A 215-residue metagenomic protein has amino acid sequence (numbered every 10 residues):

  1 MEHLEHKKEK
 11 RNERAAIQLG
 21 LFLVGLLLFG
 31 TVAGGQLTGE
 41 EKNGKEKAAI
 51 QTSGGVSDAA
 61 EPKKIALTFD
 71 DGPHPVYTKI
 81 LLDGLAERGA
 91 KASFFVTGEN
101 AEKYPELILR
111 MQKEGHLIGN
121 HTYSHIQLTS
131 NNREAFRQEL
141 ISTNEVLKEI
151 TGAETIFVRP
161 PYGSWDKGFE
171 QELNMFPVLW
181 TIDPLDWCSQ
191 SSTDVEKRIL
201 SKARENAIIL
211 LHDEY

Functional and structural regions predicted by a protein language model:
M1-A66, D83-A92, R204-Y215: Terminal accessory/targeting
A16-G20, G54-V56, P105, Q190 (+1 more regions): Short, well-ordered helical secondary-structure segments
I17-Q18, F22-L23, L27, I108 (+4 more regions): Homeobox/homeodomain signature
G44-N131, A135-F136, S142, V146 (+1 more regions): Active-site beta->alpha N-cap acidic-glycine motif
I126-Y215: Catalytic domains of cell-wall/extracellular-matrix polysaccharide-remodeling enzymes, centered on de-N-acetylation
